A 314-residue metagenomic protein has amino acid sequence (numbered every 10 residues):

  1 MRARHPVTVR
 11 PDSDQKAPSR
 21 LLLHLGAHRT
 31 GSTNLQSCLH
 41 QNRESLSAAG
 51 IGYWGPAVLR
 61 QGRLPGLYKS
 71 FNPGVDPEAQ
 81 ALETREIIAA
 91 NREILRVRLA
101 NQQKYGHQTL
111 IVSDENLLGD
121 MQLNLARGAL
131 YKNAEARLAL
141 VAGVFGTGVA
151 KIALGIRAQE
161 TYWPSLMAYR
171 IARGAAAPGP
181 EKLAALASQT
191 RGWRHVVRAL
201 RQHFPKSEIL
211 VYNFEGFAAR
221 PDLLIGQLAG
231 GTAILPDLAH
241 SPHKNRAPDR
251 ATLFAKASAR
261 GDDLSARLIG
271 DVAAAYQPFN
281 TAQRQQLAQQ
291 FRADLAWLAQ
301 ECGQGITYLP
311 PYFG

Functional and structural regions predicted by a protein language model:
R2-G314: Anion-recognition interface
